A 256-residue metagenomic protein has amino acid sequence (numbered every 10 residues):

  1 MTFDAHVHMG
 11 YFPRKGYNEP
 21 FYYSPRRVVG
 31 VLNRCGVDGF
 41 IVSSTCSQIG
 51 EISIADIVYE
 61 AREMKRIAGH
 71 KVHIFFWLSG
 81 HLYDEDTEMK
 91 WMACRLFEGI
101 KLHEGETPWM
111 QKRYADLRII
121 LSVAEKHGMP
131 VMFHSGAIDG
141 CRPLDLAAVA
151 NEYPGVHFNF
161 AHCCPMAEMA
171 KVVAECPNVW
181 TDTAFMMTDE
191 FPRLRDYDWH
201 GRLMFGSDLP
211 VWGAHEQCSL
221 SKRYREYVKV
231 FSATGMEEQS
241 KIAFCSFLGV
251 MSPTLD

Functional and structural regions predicted by a protein language model:
M1-M9, R14, N18-G39, E125 (+1 more regions): Mid-to-C-terminal alpha-helical segments outside catalytic/metal-binding sites
F3-V7, F40-V42, V72-F76, E98-L102 (+4 more regions): Hydrophobic faces of well-ordered beta-strands that scaffold small-molecule active sites in alpha/beta enzyme cores
H8, E19, R26-G50, K71-S79 (+1 more regions): Divalent metal-dependent hydrolysis catalytic cores, especially in the metallo-beta-lactamase
G10-P13, S47-G50, G80-D84, T107-P108 (+4 more regions): Active-site environment of divalent metal-dependent phosphoester hydrolases
Y23-G30, D56-R62, D84-E88, P143-D145 (+2 more regions): Alpha-helical scaffolding within the catalytic cores of extracellular/periplasmic polymer-degrading hydrolases
I54-V131, P177-V179, L194: Active-site gating/metal-coordination segments in enzymes
R113-M204: Catalytic pocket-lining loop regions of alpha/beta-barrel enzymes, especially the amidohydrolase/enolase/GH5 lineages
Y114-I120, D139, R193-V250: Ligand-binding grooves and catalytic loops that recognize ribose/phosphate and carbohydrate rings, and esterified lipid
